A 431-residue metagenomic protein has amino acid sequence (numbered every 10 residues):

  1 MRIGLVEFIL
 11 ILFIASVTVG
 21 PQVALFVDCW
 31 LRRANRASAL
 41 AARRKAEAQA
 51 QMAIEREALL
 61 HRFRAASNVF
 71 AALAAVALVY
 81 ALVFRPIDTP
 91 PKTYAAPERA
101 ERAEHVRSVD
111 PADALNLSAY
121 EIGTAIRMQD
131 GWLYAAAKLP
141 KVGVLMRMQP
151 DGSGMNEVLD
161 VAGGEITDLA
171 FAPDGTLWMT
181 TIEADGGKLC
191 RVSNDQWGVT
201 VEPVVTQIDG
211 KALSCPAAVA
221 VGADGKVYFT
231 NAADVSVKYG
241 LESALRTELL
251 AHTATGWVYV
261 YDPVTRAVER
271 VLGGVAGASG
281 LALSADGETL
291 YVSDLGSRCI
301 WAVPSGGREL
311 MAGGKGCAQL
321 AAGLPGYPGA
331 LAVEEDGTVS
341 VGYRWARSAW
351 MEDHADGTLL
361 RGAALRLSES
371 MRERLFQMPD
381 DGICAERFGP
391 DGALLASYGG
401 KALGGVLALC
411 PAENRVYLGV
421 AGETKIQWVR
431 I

Functional and structural regions predicted by a protein language model:
M1, I54-F63: Short, Lys/Arg-rich N-terminal segment immediately upstream of the first membrane anchor
M1-A24: Hydrophobic single transmembrane helices highlighted by the model
V19-V23, V79, V83-F84: Hydrophobic membrane-targeting signal helices
P21-C29, A285: Short helix-terminus and kink motifs of transmembrane alpha helices, predominantly at the cytoplasmic interface
C29-Q51: N-terminal intrinsically disordered, acidic low-complexity segments at the extreme N-terminus
A53-R56, P390-G392: Short linear elements at protein peripheries
H61-V83: Internal/C-terminal transmembrane anchor helices
A81-I431: Sequence-structural signature of mature extracellular/luminal beta-sheet repeat domains, prominently beta-propellers
